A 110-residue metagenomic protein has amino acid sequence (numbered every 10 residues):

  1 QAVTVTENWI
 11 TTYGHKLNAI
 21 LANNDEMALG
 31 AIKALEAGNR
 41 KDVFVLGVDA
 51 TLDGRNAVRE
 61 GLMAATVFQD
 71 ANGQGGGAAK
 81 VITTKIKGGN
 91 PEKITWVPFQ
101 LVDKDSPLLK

Functional and structural regions predicted by a protein language model:
Q1-R55: Hydrophobic alpha-helical
N8-T12, A34-G38, A57, G61 (+3 more regions): Structured segments of extracytoplasmic/periplasmic soluble domains in secreted or envelope-associated proteins
N18-A19, T66-V67, K93-T95: Short, hydrophobic secondary-structure boundary micro-motifs
G54, M63, P98: Glycine-rich, flexible loop/turn motifs
G54-A57, G76-A78: Short, charged, surface-exposed secondary-structure boundary motifs
E60-N72: Short beta-strand elements at the ligand-binding edges of bilobed clamshell
D70-K110: Hinge/cleft segment of the Venus flytrap/periplasmic-binding protein
